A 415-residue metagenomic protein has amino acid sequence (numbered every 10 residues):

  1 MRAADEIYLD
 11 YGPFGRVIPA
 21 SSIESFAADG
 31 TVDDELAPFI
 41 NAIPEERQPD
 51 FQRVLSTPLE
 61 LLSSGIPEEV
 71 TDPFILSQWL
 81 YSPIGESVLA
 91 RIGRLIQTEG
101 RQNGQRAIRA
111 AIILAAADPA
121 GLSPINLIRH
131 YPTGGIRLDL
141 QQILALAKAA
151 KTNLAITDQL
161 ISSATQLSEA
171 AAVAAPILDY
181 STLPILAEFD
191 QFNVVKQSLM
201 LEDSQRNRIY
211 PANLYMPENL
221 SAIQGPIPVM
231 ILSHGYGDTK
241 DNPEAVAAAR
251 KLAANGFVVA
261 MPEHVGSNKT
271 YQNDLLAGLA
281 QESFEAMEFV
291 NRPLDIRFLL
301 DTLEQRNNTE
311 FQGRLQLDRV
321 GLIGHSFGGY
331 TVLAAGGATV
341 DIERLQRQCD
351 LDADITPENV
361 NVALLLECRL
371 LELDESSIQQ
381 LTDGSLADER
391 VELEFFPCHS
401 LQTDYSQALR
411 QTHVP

Functional and structural regions predicted by a protein language model:
G15, A27-L178: Mature extracellular/secreted ectodomains of secretory-pathway proteins
E169-P226: N-terminal cap/lid segment of alpha/beta-hydrolase-fold proteins
Q224-G235: Short beta-strand element of the alpha/beta-hydrolase
G237-V246, K251, E263-N291: Cap/lid segment of the alpha/beta-hydrolase catalytic domain
Q281-L317, R344-L365: Alpha/beta-hydrolase active-site loop
D301-E304, G329-E343: Short glycine-enriched nucleophile-adjacent loop and the immediately C-terminal alpha-helix near the catalytic center
L322-G324: Short beta-strand immediately N-terminal to the catalytic nucleophile in serine-hydrolase-like folds
L366-P415: The feature captures the conserved acid-bearing segment of alpha/beta-hydrolase catalytic domains
